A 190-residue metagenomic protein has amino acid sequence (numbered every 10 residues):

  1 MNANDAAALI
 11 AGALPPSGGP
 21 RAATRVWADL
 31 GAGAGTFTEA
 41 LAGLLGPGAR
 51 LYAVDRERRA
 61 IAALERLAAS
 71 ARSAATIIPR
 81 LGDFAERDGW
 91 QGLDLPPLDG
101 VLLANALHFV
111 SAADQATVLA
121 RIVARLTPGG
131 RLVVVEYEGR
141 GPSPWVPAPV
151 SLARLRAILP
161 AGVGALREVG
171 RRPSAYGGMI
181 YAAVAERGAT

Functional and structural regions predicted by a protein language model:
M1-V26, A40: Conserved alpha-helix/loop element of class I SAM-dependent methyltransferases that forms part of the SAM/SAH-binding
A28, A34, A40-G89: Class I SAM-dependent methyltransferase SAM/SAH-binding core
G46, V110-S111, L126-P128: Helix-to-beta-strand junctions that scaffold the AdoMet/dcAdoMet cofactor pocket in Class I SAM-dependent enzymes
W90-V101: A short acidic, Gly/Pro-enriched loop at the edge of an enzyme's catalytic core that lines a small-molecule cofactor
A116-P128: A short glycine-rich, Lys/Arg-flanked "PGG" loop and its adjoining helix->strand segment in the class I
G129-E136: Conserved beta-strand signature within the Rossmann-like core of class I S-adenosyl-L-methionine
V146-G164: Conserved Class I S-adenosyl-L-methionine
G170-T190: Core SAM-dependent methyltransferase catalytic element
